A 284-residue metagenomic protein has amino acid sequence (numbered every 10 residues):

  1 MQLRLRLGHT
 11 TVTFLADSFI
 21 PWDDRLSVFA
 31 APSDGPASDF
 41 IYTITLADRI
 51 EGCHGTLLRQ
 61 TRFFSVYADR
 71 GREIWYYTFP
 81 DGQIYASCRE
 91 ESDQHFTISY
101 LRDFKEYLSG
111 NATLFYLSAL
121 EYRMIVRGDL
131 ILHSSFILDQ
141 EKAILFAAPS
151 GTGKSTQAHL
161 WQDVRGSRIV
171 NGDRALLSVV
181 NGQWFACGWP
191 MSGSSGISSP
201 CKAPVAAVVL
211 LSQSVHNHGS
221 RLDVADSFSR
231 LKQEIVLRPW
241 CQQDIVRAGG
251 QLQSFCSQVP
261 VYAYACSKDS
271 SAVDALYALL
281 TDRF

Functional and structural regions predicted by a protein language model:
M1-S150, L160-R168, A175-F284: A noncatalytic interaction/capping subdomain that flanks phosphate/NTP-handling catalytic cores
T152-K154: Conserved glycine(s) of the Walker
Q157: Hydrophobic positions on the alpha1 helix immediately C-terminal to the Walker A/P-loop
